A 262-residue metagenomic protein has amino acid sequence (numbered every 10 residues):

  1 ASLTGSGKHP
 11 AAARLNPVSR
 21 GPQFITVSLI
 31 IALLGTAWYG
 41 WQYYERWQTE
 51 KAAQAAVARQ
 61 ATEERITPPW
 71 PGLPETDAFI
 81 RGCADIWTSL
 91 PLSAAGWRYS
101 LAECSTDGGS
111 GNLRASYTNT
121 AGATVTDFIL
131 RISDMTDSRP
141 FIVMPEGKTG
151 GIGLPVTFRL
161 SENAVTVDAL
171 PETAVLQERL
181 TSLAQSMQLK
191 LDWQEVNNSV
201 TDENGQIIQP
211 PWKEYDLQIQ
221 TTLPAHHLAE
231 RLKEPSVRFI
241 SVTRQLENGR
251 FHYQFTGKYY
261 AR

Functional and structural regions predicted by a protein language model:
A1-R46, N112-R114, A123-D127, Y260-R262: Hydrophobic/aromatic-enriched cytosolic interaction surfaces used to assemble or bind macromolecules
P22, R59-A61, E247: Bulky hydrophobic/aromatic packing residues
L34-A37, Y43, I66, S93 (+1 more regions): Acidic, low-complexity intrinsically disordered regions
E45-A52, E103-G108: Short N-terminal secondary-structure initiator segments
T49-P71: Short extracytoplasmic/periplasmic juxtamembrane "stem" segments immediately C-terminal to an N-terminal membrane anchor
D77-R262: Periplasmic/lumenal scaffold domains of single-pass inner-membrane subunits that build Gram-negative envelope
